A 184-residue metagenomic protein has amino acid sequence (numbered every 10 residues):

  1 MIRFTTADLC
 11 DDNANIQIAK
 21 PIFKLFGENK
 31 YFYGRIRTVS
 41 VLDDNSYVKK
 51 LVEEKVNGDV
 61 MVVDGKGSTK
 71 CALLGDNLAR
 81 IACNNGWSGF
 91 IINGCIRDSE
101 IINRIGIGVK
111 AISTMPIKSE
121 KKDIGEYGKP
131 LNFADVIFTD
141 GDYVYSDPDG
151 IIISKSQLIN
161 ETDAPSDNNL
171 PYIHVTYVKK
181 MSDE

Functional and structural regions predicted by a protein language model:
M1-D140, Q157-T162, S166, Y172-E184: Feature captures the catalytic cores and cofactor-binding loops of soluble hydro-lyases/lyases that act on carboxylate
D147-P148: Short acidic-glycine loop/turn motifs at beta-strand connectors
I153-K155: Short beta-strand-to-turn element immediately C-terminal to the catalytic PLP-Schiff-base lysine in fold type I
